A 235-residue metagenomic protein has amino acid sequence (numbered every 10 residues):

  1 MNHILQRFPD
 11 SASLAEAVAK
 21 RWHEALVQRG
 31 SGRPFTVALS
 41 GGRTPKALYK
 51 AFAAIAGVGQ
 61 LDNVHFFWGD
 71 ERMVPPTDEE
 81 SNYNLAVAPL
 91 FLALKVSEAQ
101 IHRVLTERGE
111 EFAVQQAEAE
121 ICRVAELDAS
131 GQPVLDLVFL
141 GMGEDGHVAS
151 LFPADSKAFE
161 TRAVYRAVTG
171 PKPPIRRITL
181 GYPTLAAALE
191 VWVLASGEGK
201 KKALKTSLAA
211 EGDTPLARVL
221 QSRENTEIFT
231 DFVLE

Functional and structural regions predicted by a protein language model:
M1-N2, L61-F139: Ligand-binding beta-strand-loop-alpha-helix segment within the catalytic cores of soluble metabolic enzymes
M1-V37, L234: N-terminal glycine-/serine-/threonine-rich phosphate-binding loop
V27-A54: Glycine-rich N-terminal segment of FAD-binding domains in flavoprotein oxidoreductases, spanning the beta-loop-helix
P34-T44, V124-F152: A glycine-rich beta-strand to alpha-helix segment that forms a phosphate/ribose-binding loop at ligand/cofactor sites
A38-G42, W68, V104-L105, L137-M142 (+2 more regions): Short beta-strand segments
A51-L61, N84, A88, P153-R162: A glycine- and small-aliphatic-rich helix-loop capping segment at beta-alpha/alpha-beta transitions that lines
L137-P183: Class I SAM-dependent methyltransferase SAM-binding "motif I" and its flanking Rossmann-like core
L189-E235: ATP/nucleoside-binding phosphotransfer catalytic cores, i.e., glycine-rich phosphate-binding loops
